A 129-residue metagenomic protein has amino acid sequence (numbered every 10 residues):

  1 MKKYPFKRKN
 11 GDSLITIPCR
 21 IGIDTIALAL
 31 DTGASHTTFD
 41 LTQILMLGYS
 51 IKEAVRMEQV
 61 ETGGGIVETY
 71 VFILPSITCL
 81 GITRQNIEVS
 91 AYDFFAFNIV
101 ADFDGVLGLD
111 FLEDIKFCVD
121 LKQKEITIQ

Functional and structural regions predicted by a protein language model:
M1-Q129: Pepsin/retropepsin-fold aspartyl endopeptidases
